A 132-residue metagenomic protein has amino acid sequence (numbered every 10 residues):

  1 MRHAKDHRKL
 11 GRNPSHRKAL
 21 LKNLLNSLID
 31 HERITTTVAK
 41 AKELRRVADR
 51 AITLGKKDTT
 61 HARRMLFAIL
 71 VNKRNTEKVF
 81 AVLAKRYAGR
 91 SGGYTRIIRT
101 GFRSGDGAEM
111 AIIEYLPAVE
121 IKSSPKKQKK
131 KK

Functional and structural regions predicted by a protein language model:
M1-K132: Structured, basic alpha/beta domains of bacterial-type, RNA-associated proteins
